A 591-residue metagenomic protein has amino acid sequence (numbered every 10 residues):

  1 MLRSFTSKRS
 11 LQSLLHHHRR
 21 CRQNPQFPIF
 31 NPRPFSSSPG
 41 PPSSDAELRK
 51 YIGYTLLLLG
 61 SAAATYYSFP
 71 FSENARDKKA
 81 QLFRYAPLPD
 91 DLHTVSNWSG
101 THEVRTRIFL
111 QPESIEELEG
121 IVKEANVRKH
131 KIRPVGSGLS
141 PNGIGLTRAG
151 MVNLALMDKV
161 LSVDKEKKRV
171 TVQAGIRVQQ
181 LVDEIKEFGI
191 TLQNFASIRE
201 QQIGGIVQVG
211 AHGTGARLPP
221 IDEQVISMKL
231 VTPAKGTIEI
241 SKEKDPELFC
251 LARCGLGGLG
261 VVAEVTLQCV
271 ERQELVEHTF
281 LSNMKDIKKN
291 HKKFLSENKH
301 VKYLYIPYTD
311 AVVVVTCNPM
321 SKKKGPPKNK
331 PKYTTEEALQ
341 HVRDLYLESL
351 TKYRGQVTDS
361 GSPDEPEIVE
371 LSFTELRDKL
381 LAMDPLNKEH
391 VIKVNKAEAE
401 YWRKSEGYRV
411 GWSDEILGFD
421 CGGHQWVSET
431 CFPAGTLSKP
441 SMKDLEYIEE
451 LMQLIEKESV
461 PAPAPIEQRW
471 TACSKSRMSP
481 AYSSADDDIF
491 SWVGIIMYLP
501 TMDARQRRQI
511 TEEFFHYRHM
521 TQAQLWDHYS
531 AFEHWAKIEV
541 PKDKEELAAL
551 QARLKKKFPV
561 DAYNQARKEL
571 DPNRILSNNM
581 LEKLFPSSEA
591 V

Functional and structural regions predicted by a protein language model:
L2-V591: Noncatalytic alpha-helical scaffold of FAD-dependent oxidoreductases
